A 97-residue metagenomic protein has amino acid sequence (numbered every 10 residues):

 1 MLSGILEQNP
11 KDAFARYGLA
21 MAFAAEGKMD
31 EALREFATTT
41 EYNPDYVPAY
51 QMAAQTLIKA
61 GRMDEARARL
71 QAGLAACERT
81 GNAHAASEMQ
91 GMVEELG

Functional and structural regions predicted by a protein language model:
G4-I5, T38-T39, G73: Canonical positions in the second alpha-helix
Q8, Y42, A76-T80: Structural marker of alpha-solenoid helical repeat scaffolds
